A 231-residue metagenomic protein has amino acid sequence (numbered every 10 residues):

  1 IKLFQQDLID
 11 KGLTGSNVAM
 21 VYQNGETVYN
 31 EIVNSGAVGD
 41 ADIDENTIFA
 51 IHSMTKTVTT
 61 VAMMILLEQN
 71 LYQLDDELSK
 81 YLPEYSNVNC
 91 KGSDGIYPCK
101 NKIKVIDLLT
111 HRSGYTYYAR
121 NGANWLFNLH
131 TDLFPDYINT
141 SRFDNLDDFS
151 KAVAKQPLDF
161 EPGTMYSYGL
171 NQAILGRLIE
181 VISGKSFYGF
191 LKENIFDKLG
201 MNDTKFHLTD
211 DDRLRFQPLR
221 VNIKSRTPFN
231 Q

Functional and structural regions predicted by a protein language model:
I1-I51, L71, N87-S93: Short, conserved catalytic-motif segment at the N-terminal edge
K2-Q5, A19, G25, A50-L78 (+1 more regions): Active-site SXXK
F4, Y81, F190-N194: Extended, well-ordered alpha-helical scaffold segments
S16, Q73-E77, S186-F190: Alpha-helix N-cap and coil->helix boundary residues
T47, T55, T59, K104 (+1 more regions): Ser/Thr-centric signal marking residues that sit in or immediately flank functional binding/regulatory motifs
L82-S86: Acidic, glycine-rich active-site loops and adjacent beta-strand->loop/helix elements that engage anionic groups
N89-Q231: Short, surface-exposed loop or secondary-structure junction motifs that flank catalytic or metal-binding residues
